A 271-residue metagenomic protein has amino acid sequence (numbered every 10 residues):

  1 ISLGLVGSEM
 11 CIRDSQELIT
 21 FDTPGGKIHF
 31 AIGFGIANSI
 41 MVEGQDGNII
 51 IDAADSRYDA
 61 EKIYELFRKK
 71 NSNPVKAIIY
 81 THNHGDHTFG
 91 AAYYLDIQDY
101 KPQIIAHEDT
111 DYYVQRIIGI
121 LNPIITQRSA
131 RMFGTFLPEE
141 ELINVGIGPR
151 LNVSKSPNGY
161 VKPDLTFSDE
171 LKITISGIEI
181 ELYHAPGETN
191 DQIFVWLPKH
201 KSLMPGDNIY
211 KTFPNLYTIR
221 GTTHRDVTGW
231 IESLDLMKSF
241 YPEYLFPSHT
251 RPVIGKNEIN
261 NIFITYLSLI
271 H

Functional and structural regions predicted by a protein language model:
I1-G7, C11-I12, H271: Single conserved hydrophobic/aromatic residue that forms the stacking wall/gate of nucleotide- or nucleobase-binding
Q16-K70, F194-L197, K201-D207: Conserved beta-strand hairpin/beta-sheet module of binuclear metal-dependent hydrolase folds, prominently
T20, P24, D46-G47, Y58-A106 (+2 more regions): Active-site metal-binding motif and surrounding structural segment of the metallo-beta-lactamase
F30, I49-D52, K76-Y80, L182: Short catalytic-loop micro-motif centered on adjacent basic/acidic residues
N48, D55-R57, V161, K172-T174 (+1 more regions): Metallo-beta-lactamase
H82-H87, E188, H249, H271: Histidine-centered divalent metal-coordination motifs
T110-V114, K211: Short gly/pro/ser/thr-enriched loop/turn and capping motifs at secondary-structure boundaries
Q115-H184, G229-Y241: Metallo-beta-lactamase
